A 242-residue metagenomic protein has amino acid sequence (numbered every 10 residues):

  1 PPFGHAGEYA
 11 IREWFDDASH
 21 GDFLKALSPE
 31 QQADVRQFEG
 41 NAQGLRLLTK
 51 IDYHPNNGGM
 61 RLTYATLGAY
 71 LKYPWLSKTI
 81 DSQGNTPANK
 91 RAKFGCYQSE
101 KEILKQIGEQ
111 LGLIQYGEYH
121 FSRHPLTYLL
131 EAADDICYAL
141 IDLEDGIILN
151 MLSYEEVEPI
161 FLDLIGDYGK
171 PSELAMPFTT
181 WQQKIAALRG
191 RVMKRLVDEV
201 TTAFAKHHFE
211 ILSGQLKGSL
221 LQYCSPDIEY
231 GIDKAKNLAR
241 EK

Functional and structural regions predicted by a protein language model:
P2-L188, V197: Sequence-structural signature of the catalytic-core scaffold of metal-dependent phosphohydrolases that act on
Y168-K242: C-terminal subdomains that position terminal phosphate/3'-OH groups for nucleotidyl transfer/ligation, primarily on
